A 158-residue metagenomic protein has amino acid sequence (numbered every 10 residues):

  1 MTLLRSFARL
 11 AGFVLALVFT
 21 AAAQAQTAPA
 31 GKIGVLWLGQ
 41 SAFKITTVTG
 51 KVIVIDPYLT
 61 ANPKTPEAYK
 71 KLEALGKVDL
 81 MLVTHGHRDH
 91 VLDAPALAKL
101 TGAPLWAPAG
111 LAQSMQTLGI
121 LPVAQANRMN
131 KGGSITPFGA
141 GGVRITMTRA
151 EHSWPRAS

Functional and structural regions predicted by a protein language model:
L3-A8, L15-V52, L59-A61, T148-H152: Zn-dependent metallo-beta-lactamase
Q26-K32, A109-S158: Metallo-beta-lactamase
L36-W37, P104-A107, N127: Short, hydrophobic beta-strand segments that form beta-sheet elements in well-ordered domains
L38, T47-R88, L92-L100, P122 (+1 more regions): Pre-active-site segment of Zn-dependent metallo-hydrolases
S41, R88, L111-A112: Alpha-helix capping/helix-boundary segments
L80-L82, A103-G110: Short internal beta-strands
